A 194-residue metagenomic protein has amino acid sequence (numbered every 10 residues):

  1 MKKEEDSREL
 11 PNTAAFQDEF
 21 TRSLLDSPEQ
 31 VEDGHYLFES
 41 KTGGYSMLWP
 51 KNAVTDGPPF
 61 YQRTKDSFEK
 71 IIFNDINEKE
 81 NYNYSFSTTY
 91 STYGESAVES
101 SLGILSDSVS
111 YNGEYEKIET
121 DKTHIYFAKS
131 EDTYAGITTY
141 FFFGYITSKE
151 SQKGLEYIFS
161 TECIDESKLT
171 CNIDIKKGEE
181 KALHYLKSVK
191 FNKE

Functional and structural regions predicted by a protein language model:
M1-K65, C163-E194: N-terminal targeting sequences that direct proteins away from the cytosol to non-cytosolic compartments
L24, F68-I76, Y111-E116, F142-I146: Intrinsically disordered, low-complexity boundary segments flanking structured domains
Y36-S100: Secretory pathway targeting signatures of secreted, lumenal, and periplasmic proteins
Q62-R63, G103-V109, S130-I137: Short, solvent-exposed secondary-structure boundary motifs
S67, E78-E80, F86-S87, K117-D121 (+2 more regions): Short C-terminal domain-edge/linker segments immediately following a structured domain
S96-E114: A contiguous binding-surface segment within folded domains or other stable secondary-structure elements
S108-E131: Short Gly/Thr-rich strand-loop-strand
T123-E194: Short, well-structured beta-strand
